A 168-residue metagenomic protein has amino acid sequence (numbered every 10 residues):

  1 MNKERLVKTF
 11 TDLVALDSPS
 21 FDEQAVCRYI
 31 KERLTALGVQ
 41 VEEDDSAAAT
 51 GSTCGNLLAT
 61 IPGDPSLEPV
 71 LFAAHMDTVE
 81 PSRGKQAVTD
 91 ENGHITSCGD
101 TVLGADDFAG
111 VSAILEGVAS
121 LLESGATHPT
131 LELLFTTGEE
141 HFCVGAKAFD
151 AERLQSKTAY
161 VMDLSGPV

Functional and structural regions predicted by a protein language model:
M1-F21: N-terminal capping segment at the start of a domain
C27, R33, S52-T53, T60-P62 (+3 more regions): Active-site metal-coordination/substrate-binding segment of hydrolases, especially metallo-dependent peptidases
L37: Conserved dinucleotide-binding and phosphotransfer motif residues
Q40: Residue-level detector of anion-binding/catalytic polar loops
A47-T50: Short Gly/Pro-enriched turn/cap motifs at secondary-structure boundaries
L154-V168: C-terminal domain-closing interface element
